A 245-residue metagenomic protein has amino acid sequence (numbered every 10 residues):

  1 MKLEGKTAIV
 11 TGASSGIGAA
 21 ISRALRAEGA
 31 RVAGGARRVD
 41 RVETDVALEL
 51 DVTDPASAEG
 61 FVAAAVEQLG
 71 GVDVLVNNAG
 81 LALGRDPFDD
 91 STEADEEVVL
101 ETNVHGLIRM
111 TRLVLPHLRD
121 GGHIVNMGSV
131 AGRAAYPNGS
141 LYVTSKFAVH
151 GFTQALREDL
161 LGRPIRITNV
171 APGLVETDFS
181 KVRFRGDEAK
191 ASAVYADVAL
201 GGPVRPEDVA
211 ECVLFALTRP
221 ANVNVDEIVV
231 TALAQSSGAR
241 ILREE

Functional and structural regions predicted by a protein language model:
T7, S14-S15: Conserved glycine-rich cofactor-binding loop
E28-E43: Conserved glycine-rich Rossmann-like NAD(P)H-binding loop of the short-chain dehydrogenase/reductase
L50-G60, E93: The beta1-alpha1 cofactor-binding region of Rossmann-like NAD(H)/NADP(H)-dependent oxidoreductases
D86-F88, D95-E97: Substrate-binding pocket helix/loop in short-chain dehydrogenase/reductase
T111, S145: Active-site helix of classical SDR
S129: Residue(s) in the substrate-gating loop at a strand-loop-helix junction that position the organic substrate next
N169-V170, E188-A239: C-terminal helical subdomain
